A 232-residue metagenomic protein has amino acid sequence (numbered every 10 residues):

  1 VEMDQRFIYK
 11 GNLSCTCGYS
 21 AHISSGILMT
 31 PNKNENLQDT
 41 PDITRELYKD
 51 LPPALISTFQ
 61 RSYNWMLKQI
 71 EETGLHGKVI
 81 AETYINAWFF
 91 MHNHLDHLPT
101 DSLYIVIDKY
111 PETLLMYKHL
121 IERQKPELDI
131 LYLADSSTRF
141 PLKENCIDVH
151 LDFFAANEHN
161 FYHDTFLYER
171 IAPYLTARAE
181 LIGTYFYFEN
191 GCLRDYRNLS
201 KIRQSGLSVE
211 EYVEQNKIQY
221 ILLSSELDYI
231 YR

Functional and structural regions predicted by a protein language model:
V1-L47: N-terminal juxtadomain amphipathic helix that follows a signal peptide/anchor or precedes a small N-terminal auxiliary
E35-T73: Class I SAM-dependent methyltransferase Rossmann-like catalytic core, especially the SAM/SAH-binding loop
G77-F140: Class I SAM-dependent methyltransferase SAM/SAH-binding core
T100, L175-I182: Short glycine-dipeptide loop
D135-L151: A short acidic, Gly/Pro-enriched loop at the edge of an enzyme's catalytic core that lines a small-molecule cofactor
E158-I171: A short, conserved alpha-helix within the catalytic core of class I
E180-E211: Conserved class I S-adenosyl-L-methionine
S200-R232: Class I S-adenosyl-L-methionine
